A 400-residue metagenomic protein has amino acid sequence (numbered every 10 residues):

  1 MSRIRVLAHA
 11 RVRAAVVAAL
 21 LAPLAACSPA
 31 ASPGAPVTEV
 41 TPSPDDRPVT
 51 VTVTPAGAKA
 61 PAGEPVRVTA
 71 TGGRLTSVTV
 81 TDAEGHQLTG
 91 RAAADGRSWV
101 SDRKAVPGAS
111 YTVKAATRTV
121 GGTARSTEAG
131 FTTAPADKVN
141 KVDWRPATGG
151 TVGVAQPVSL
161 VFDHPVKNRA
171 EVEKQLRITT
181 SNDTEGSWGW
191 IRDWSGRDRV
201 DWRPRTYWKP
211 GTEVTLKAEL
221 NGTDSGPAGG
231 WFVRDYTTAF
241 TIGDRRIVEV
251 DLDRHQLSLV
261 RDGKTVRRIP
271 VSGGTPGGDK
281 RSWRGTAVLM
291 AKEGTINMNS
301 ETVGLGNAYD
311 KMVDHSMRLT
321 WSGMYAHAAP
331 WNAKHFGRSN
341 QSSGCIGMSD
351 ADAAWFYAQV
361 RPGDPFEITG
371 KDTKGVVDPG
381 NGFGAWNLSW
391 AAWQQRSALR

Functional and structural regions predicted by a protein language model:
S2-P23, C27-D244, V271: Acidic, low-complexity Ser/Thr/Gly/Pro-rich repeat segments typical of extracellular/periplasmic and surface-exposed
P55, R103, T180, P204 (+4 more regions): Pocket-edge structural micro-motifs
A58, A93, R103, G150 (+10 more regions): Extracytoplasmic/periplasmic, Sec-exported soluble proteins
R74, P135, V166, T180 (+8 more regions): Sec/Tat-exported extracytoplasmic proteins
S77, Q175, Q256, S316 (+1 more regions): Conserved beta-strand and immediately adjacent loop positions that scaffold enzyme active sites
V154, R281-R284, E293, S300-R400: Exported/periplasmic cell-wall-interacting domains
L160, T206, H255, A351-A358: Solvent-exposed, polar/charged alpha-helical surfaces in well-ordered, non-transmembrane soluble domains, broadly
A228-K334: Gly/Pro-biased beta-strand-loop elements
